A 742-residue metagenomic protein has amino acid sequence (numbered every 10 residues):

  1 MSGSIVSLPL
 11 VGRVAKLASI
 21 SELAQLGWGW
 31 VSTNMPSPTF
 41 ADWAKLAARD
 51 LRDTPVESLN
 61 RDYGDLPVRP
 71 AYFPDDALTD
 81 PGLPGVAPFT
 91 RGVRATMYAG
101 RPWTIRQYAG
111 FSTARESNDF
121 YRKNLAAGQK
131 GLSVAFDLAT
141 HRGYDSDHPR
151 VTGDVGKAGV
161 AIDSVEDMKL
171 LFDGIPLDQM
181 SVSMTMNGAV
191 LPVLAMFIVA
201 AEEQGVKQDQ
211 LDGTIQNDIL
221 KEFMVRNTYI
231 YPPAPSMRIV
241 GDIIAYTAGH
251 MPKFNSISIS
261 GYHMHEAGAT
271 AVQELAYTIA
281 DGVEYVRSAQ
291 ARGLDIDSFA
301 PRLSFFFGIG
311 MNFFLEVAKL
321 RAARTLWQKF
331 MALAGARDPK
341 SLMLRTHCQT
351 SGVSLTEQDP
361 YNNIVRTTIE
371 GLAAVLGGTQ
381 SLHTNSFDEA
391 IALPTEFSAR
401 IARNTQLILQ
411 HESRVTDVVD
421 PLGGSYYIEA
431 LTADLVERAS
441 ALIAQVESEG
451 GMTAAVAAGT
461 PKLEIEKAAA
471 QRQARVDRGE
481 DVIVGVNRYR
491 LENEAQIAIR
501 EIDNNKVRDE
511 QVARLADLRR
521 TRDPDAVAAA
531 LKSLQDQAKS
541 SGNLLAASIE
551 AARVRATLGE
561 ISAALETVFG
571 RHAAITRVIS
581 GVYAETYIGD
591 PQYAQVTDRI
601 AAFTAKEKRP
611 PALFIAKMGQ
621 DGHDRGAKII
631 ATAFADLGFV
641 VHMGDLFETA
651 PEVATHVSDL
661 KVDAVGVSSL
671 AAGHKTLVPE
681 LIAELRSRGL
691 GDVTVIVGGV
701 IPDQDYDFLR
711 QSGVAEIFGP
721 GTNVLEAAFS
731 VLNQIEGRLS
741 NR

Functional and structural regions predicted by a protein language model:
G12-R13, L26: Glycine-biased, low-complexity coil/linker segments
A24-E166, L171-D178, A201-V206, A441-A444 (+11 more regions): Acidic/polar, glycine-rich intrinsically disordered N-terminal extensions of enzymes
D42-R69, P74-D80, L194, V272-N362 (+1 more regions): Gly/Pro-rich turn-and-neighbor structural signature
Q129, V151-Q290, E316-F330, P360-T368 (+3 more regions): Active-site cavity-forming subdomains of large catalytic enzyme subunits
T152-K157, K221-Y231, E266-G268, F307-N312 (+8 more regions): Short beta-alpha connecting loops at secondary-structure transitions that line or flank enzyme active sites
V193, G268-A276, G310-A322, T350-I364 (+5 more regions): Short glycine/threonine-rich loop-to-helix capping motif typified by GTGT followed within a few residues by an Asp-Pro
A234-A245, D359-N363, V436-E464: Phosphate/diphosphate-binding loops
I243-I244, A248-A289, V365-I443: Mobile "lid/hinge" segments at catalytic clefts and subdomain interfaces of large enzymes
